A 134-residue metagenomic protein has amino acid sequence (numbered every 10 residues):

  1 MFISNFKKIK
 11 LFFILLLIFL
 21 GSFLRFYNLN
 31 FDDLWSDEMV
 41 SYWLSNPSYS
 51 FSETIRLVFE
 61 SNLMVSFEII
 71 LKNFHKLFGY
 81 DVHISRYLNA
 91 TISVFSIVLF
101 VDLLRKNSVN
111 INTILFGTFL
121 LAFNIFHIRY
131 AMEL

Functional and structural regions predicted by a protein language model:
M1-K8: Short, Lys/Arg-rich, polar N-terminal cytosolic tail immediately upstream of the first transmembrane signal-anchor
K10-E38: Transmembrane signal-anchor helices characteristic of membrane glycosylation enzymes that use polyprenol
L15, F19, Y87-S108, F123: Transmembrane-helix motifs of polytopic, lipid-linked glycan transferases
G21-S22, I114-A122: Short helix- or helix-capping micro-motifs that position conserved polar/aromatic residues at function-defining sites
S36-F74: Extracytosolic helix-loop segments that constitute the early lumenal/periplasmic catalytic or substrate-binding loops
V65, I69, L77-V98: Loop-to-helix entry region of an early transmembrane alpha helix in multi-pass inner-membrane enzymes
D81-I84, N107-L115: Membrane-helix interface segments
M132-L134: Short acidic/glycine- and proline-prone juxtamembrane loop motifs at membrane-interface regions of multi-pass membrane
